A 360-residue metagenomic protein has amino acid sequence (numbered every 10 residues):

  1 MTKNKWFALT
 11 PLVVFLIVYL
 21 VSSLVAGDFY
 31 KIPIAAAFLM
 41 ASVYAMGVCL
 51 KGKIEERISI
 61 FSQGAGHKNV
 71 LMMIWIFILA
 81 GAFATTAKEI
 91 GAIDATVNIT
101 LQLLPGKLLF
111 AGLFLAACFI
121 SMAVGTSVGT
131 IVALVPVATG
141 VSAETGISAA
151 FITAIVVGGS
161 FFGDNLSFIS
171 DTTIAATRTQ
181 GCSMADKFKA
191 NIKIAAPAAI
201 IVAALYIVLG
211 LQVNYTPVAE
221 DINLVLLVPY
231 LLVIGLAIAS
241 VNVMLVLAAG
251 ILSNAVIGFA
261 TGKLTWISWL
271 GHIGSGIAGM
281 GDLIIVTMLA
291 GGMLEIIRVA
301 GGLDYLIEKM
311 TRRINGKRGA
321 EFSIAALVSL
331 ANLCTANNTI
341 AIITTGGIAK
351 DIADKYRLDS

Functional and structural regions predicted by a protein language model:
M1-I78, A190-V286: Hydrophobic transmembrane alpha-helices of multi-pass small-molecule transporters
M1-L9, V21, T139-L224, L358-S360: Membrane-core helix-loop-helix motifs of multi-pass transport proteins
A35, L39, G47, I58-D94 (+6 more regions): Core transmembrane alpha-helical segments of multi-pass membrane transporters/permeases
A37-A41, M73-F77, L109, L113-A117 (+9 more regions): Alpha-helical transmembrane segments of multi-pass membrane proteins, especially transporters and channels
G52-I54, G66-V70, E89, G146-A150 (+4 more regions): Juxtamembrane helix-boundary/capping and inter-helix hinge elements in multi-pass membrane proteins
R57-A65, A92-L104, A138-V141, A176 (+6 more regions): Hydrophobic alpha-helical segments of integral membrane proteins, encompassing both true transmembrane helices
H67-M73, N98-L115, S142-I152, E220-V228 (+3 more regions): Membrane-interfacial loop-to-helix junctions in multi-pass transporters
I74-F83, L103-V137, M310-D351, Y356: Hydrophobic alpha-helical transmembrane segments of multi-pass integral membrane proteins, predominantly secondary
